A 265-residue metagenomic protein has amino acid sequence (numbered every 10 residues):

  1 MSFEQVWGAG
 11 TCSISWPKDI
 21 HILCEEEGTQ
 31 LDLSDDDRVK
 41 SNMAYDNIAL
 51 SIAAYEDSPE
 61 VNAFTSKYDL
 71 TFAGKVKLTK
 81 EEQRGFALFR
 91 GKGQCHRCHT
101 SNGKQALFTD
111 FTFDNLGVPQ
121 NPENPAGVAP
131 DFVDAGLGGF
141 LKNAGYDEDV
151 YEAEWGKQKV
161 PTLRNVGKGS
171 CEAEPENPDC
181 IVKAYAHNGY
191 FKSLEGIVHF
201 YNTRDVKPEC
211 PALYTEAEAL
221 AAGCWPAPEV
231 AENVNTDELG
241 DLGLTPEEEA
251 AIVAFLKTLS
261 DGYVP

Functional and structural regions predicted by a protein language model:
M1-Q83, A87, T100-Q105, V230 (+1 more regions): Post-cleavage N-terminal segment of exported redox proteins
D19, R90-G93, A219: Disulfide-bonded cysteine motifs in exported proteins
D32-I48, A153-K157, D179-Y190, A221 (+2 more regions): Glycine-rich, flexible loop segments associated with nucleotide phosphate handling
A63-A212: Short glycine/threonine-rich turn/loop motifs
L194-E247: Active-site pocket scaffolds in enzymes
